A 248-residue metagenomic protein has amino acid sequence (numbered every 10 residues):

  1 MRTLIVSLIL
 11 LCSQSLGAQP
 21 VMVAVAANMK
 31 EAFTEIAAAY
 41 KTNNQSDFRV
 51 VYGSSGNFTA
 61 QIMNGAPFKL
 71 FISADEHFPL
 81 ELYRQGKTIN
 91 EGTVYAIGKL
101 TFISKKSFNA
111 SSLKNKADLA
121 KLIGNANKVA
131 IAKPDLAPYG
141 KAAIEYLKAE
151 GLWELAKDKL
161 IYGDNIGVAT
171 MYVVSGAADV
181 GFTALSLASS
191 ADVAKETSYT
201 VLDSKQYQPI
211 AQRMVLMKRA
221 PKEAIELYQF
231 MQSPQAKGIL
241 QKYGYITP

Functional and structural regions predicted by a protein language model:
M1-T3, G17-P20: Absolute protein N-terminus
T3-Q14: Sec-dependent N-terminal signal peptides
Q19-Q45, R49-V51, G56, A60-A66 (+4 more regions): Exported/periplasmic ABC-transporter solute-binding proteins
I72: Short active-site segment of divalent metal-dependent hydrolases/proteases that encodes the spacing between
T88-E91: Short, P/G- and charge-enriched loop/turn segments at secondary-structure junctions
K99: Active-site-adjacent helical/loop segments in soluble small-molecule enzymes
